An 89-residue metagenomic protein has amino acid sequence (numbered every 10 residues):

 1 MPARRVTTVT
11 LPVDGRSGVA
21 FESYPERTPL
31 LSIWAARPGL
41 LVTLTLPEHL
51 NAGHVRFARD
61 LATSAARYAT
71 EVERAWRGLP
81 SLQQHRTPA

Functional and structural regions predicted by a protein language model:
M1-A89: Positively charged, low-complexity terminal tracts and the immediately adjacent first secondary-structure elements
